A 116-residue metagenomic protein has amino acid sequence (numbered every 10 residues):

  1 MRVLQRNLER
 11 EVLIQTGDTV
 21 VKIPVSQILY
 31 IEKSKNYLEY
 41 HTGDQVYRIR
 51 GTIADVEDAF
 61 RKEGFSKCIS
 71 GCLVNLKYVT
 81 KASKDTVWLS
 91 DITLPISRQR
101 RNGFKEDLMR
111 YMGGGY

Functional and structural regions predicted by a protein language model:
M1-L89: Conserved binding/recognition cores within well-folded domains
V21-P24, R100, F104: Helical mechanochemical/support elements of P-loop NTPase systems and associated helical scaffolds
E57, K105-E106: A cross-family signal for key residues in well-ordered alpha-helices that form functional helical elements
W88, T93-R98, N102-G103: C-terminal structural segments of small proteins and small subunits
L108-Y116: Short, charged, intrinsically disordered terminal tails
